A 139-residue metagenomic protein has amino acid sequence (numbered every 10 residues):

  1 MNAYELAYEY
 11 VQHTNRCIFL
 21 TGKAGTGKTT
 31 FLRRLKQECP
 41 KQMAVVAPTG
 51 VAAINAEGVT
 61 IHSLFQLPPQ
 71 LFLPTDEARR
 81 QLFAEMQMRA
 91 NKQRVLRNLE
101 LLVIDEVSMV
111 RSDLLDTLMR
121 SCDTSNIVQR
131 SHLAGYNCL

Functional and structural regions predicted by a protein language model:
M1-L139: Conserved ATP-binding/catalytic motifs of P-loop helicase motor domains
